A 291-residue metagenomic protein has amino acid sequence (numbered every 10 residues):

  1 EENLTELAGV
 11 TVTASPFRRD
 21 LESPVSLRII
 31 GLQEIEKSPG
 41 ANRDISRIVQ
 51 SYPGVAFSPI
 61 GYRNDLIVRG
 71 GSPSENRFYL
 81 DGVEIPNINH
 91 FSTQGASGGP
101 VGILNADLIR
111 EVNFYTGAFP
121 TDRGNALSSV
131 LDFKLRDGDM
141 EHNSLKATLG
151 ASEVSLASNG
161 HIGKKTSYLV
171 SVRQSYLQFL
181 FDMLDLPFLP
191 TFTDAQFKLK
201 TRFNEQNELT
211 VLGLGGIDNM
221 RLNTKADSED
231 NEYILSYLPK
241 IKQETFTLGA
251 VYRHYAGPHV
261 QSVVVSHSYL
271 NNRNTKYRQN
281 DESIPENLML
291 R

Functional and structural regions predicted by a protein language model:
E1-P39, P73, D81: Short, acidic, small-residue-rich periplasmic hinge/interaction motif at the N-terminus of Gram-negative outer-membrane
A14, L145-A151, V170-Q174, V211-I217 (+1 more regions): Transmembrane beta-barrel strands of outer-membrane/channel proteins
K37, R43-N87, R110-E111: Extracytoplasmic beta-strand/coil segments of soluble accessory domains associated with Gram-negative outer-membrane
S51-P53, V101-K146, S155: A beta-strand signature from Gram-negative outer-membrane beta-barrel systems, especially the internal plug domain
N64, L127-S129, N143, L149-L156 (+4 more regions): Hydrophobic, lipid-facing positions within transmembrane beta-strands of outer-membrane proteins
L66, V83-F114: Short acidic/polar hinge/loop motifs at secondary-structure boundaries that mediate gating or recognition
I109, M140, G163-K165, R202-Q206 (+1 more regions): Outer-membrane beta-barrel channels and translocator barrels
E208-Y255, Q261, H267-R291: Flexible loop and strand-edge segments within Gram-negative outer membrane beta-barrel domains
